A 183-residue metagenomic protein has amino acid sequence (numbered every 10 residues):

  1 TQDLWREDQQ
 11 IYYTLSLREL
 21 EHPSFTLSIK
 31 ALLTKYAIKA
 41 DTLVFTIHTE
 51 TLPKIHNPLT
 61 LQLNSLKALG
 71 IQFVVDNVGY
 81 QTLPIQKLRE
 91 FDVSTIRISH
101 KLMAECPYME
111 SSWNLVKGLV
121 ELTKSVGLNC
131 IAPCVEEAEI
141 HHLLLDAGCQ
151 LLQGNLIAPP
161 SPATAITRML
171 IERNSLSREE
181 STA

Functional and structural regions predicted by a protein language model:
T1, S28-I29, Q62, L119 (+1 more regions): Structural preference for long, well-ordered alpha-helical segments in enzyme cores
T1-E7, L27, G154, E179-T182: Proteins with a high burden of low-complexity, intrinsically disordered sequence enriched in S/T/G/P/A and R, requiring
T1-L15, A31-T42, L69: Helix C-cap/alpha-to-beta connector motif
L4-D8, T34-Y36, N57-L59, F91-V93 (+1 more regions): A broad, low-specificity signal for short, low-complexity segments enriched in glycine/proline and polar/charged
S16-E21, T42-I55, L69-A183: EAL-family c-di-GMP phosphodiesterase catalytic domain
S24: A conserved beta-strand->loop->alpha-helix hinge within the catalytic CA
L27-A31, P58-L61, E110-K117: Charged helix-capping and loop-helix junction motifs
L63-A68: Mobile, glycine- and charge-enriched loop segments and immediately flanking short secondary-structure elements within
